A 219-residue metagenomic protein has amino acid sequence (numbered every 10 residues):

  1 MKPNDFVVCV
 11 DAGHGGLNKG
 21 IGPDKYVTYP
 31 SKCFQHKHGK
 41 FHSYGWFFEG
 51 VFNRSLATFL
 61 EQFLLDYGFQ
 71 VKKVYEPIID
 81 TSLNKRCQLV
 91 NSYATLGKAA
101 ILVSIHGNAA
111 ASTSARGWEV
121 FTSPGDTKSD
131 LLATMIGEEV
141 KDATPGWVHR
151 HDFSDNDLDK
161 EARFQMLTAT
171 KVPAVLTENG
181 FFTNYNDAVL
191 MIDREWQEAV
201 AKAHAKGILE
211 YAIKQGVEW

Functional and structural regions predicted by a protein language model:
K2-V7, Y44-W219: Active-site-proximal helix/loop segments of hydrolytic enzymes
D5-W46: Short glycine-rich His-centered loop
